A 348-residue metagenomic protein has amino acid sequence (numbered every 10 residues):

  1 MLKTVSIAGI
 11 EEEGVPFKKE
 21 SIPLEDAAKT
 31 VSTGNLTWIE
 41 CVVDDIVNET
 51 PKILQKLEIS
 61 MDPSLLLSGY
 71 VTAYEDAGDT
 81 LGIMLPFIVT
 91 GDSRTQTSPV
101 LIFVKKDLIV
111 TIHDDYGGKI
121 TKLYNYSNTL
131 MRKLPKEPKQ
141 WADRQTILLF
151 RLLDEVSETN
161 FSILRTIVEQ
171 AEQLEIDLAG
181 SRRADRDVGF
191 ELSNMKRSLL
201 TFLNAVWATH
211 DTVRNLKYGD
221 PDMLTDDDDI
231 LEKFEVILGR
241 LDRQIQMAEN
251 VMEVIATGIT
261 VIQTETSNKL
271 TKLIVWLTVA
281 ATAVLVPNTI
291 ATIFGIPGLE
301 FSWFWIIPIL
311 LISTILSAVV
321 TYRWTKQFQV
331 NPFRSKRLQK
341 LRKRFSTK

Functional and structural regions predicted by a protein language model:
M1-Y218, R240, F301-S302, Y322-K348: Peripheral, non-transmembrane regulatory/ligand-interaction domains of membrane transport proteins
I120-L123, D227, Q263: Alpha-helix N-cap/helix-start motif
R151, E158, R183-R186, S193 (+5 more regions): Register-specific recognition of a single heptad position within extended alpha-helical repeats
D154, D220-P221, T260, L277: A general structural-boundary detector
N160-L164, Q170-L174, L199, T209 (+3 more regions): Intracellular alpha-helical coupling/juxtamembrane segments of multi-pass membrane proteins
M195-S198, I230-K233, I237-R240, A280-V286: Hydrophobic transmembrane alpha-helices
T212, Y218-F234: Catalytic metal-binding core of the metallo-beta-lactamase
D242-K348: Hydrophobic alpha-helical transmembrane segments and their immediately adjacent juxtamembrane loops
